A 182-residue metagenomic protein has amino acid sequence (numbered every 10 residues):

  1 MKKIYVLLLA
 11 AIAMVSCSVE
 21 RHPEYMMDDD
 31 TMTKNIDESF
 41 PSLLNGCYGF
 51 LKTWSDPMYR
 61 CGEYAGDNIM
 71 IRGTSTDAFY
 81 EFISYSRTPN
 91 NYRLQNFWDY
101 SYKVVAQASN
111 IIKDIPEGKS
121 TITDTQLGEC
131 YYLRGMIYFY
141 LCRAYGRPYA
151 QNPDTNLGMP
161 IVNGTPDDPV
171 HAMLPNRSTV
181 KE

Functional and structural regions predicted by a protein language model:
M1-M26: Bacterial Sec-dependent N-terminal signal peptides
C17-G62: Membrane-proximal, proline-rich intrinsically disordered regions
D29-D30, K34, M58-I71, R147-T155: Short, surface-exposed recognition loops and adjoining beta-strand edges that mediate ligand/DNA contacts, enriched
K52-P57, I71, I137-P148: Secretory-pathway/luminal and periplasmic proteins that interact with or process carbohydrate-rich
Y64-P89, I161: Short alpha-helical hairpin
F79-G146, L174-S178: Conserved, well-structured interaction surfaces
A144-E182: Short coil/linker segments at helix-helix boundaries
